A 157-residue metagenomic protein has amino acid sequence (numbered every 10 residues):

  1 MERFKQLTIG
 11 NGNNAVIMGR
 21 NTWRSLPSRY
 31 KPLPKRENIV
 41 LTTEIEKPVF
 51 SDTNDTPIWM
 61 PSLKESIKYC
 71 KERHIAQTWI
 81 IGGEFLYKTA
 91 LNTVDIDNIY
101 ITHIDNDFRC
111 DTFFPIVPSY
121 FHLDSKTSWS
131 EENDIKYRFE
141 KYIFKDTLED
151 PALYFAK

Functional and structural regions predicted by a protein language model:
M1-K157: Enzymes that bind and transform nitrogen-containing heteroaromatic metabolites
